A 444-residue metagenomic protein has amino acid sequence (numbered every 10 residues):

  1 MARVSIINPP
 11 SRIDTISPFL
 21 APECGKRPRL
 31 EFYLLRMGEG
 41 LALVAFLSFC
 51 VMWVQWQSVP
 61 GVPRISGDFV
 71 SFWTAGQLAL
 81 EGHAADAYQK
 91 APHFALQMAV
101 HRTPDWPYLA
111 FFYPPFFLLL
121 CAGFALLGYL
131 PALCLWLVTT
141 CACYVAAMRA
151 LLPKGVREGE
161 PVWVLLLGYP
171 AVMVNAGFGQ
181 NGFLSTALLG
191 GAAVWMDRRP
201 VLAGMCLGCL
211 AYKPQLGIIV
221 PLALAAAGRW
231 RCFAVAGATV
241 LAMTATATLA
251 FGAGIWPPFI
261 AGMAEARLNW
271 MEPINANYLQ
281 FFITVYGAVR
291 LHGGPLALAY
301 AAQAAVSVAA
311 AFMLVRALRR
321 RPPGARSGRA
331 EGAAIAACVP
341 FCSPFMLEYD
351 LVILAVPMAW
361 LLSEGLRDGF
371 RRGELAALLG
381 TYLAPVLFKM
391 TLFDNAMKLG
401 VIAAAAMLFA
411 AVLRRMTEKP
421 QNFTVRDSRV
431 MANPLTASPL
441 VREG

Functional and structural regions predicted by a protein language model:
A2-V4, R12-L202, L224-A355, L362-S363 (+3 more regions): Primarily membrane-embedded glycan-assembly and transfer machineries that use lipid-linked glycans
V201-A227: Voltage-sensor/pore transmembrane module of 6-TM cation channels
Y212-Q215, A242-T246, G373-A376: Membrane-embedded alpha-helical segments of transport systems, primarily multispan ion/solute transporters
W360-L440, G444: Aromatic-enriched
